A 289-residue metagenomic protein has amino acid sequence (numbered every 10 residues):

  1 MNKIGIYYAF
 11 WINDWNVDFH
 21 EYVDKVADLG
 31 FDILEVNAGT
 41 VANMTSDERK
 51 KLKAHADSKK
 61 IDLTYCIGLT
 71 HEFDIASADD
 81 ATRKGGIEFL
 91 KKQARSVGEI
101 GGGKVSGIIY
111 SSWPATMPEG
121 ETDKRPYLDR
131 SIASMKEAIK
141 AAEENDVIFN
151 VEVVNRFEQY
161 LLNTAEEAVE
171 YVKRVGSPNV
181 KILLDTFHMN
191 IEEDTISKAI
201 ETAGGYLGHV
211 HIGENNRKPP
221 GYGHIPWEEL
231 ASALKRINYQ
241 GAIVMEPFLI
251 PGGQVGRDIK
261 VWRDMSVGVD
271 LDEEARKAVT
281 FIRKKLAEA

Functional and structural regions predicted by a protein language model:
M1-F10, T64-S77, I109-E119: N-terminal small/glycine-rich loop or linker at the start of catalytic domains across soluble metabolic enzymes
M1-I12, N16-A27, L162-L184, N190-A289: Histidine-acidic metal/acid-base catalytic patches
K3-G5, I33-E35, K60-Y65, G103-S106 (+4 more regions): Structural preference for beta-strand elements that scaffold enzyme active sites
F10-I12, A38-T40, L69-H71, I109-P114 (+4 more regions): Active-site-proximal loop/turn and secondary-structure-junction residues that shape catalytic pockets, frequently
N16-D18, D57-S58, S77-K181, M265 (+1 more regions): Active-site acidic/histidine proton-transfer and metal-coordination neighborhood in alpha/beta enzyme cores
Y22-D28, M44-C66, R95-G101, K136-E144 (+3 more regions): Acidic (Asp/Glu)-rich catalytic clusters
E35-D57, I109-E119: Glycine-rich, proline-tolerant flexible connector loops at the mouths of alpha/beta enzymes
E72-S77, W113-P118, E158, I191 (+2 more regions): A short acidic, helix-capping loop that chelates divalent metal ions and anchors anionic groups
